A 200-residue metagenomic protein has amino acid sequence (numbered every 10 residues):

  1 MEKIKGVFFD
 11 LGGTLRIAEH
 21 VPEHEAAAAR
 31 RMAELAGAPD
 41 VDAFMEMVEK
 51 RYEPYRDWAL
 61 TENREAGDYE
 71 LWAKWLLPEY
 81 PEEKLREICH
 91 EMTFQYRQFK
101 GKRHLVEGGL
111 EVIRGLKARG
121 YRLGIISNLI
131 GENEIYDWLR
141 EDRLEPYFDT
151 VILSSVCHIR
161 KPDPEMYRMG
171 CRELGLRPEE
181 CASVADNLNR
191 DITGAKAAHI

Functional and structural regions predicted by a protein language model:
E2-R119: N-terminal helical cap/lid subdomain that shapes the substrate entry/recognition surface in HAD-like hydrolases
L110-G124, L129-I152: Substrate-recognition/cap helix-loop segment adjacent to the acidic, metal-dependent catalytic center of Asp-based
I113-G120, C171, I192, K196: Surface-exposed amphipathic alpha-helices with a cationic face
T150-P162: Glycine/Thr-rich beta-alpha phosphate-binding loop at enzyme active sites
R160-I192: Conserved Lys-Pro-Asp/Glu-containing loop-to-beta segment of HAD-superfamily phosphomonoesterases, centered on
